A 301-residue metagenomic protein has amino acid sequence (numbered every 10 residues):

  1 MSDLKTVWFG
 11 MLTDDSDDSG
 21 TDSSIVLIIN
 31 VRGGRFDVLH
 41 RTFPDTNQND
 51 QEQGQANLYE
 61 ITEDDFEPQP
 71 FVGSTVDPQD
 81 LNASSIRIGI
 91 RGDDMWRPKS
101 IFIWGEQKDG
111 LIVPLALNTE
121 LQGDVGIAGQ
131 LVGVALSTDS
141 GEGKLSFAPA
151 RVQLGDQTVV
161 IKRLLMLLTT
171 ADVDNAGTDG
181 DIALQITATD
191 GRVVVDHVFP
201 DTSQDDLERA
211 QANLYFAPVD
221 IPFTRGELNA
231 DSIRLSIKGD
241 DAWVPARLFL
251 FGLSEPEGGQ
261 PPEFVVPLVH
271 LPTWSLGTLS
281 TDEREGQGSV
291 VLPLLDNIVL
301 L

Functional and structural regions predicted by a protein language model:
M1-L301: Regulatory, non-catalytic segments
